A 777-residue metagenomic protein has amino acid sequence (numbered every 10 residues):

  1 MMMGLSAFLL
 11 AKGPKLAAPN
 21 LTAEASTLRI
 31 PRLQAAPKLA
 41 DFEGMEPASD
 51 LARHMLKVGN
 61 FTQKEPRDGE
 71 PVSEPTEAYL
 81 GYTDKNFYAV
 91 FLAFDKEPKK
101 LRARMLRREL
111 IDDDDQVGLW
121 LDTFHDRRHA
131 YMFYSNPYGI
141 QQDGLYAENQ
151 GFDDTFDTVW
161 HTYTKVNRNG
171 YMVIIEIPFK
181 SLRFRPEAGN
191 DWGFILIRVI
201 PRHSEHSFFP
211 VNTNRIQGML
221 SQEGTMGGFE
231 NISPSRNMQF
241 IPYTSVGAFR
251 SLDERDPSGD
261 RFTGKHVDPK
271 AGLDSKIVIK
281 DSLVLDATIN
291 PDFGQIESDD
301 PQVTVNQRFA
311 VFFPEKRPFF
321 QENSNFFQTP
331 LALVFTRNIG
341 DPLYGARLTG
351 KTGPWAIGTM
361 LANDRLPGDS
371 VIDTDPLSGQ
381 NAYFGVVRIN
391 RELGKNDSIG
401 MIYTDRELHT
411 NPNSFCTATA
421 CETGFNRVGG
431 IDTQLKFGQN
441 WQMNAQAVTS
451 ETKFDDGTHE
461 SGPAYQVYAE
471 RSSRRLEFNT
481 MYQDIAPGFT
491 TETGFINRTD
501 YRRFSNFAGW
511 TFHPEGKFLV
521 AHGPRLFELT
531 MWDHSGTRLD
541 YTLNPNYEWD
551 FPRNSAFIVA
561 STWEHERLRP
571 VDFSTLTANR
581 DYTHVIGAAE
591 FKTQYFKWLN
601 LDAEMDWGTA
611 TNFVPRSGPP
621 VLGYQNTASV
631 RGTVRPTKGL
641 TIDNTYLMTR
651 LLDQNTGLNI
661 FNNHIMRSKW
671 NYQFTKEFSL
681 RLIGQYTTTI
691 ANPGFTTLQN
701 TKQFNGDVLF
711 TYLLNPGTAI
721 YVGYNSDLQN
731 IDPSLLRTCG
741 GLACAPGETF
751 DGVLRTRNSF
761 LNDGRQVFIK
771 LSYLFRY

Functional and structural regions predicted by a protein language model:
M1-A7: Bacterial N-terminal signal peptides
A11-E392, S398-M401: Structural preference for beta-rich elements and adjacent junctions enriched in aromatics
K85-F87, H129, Y171, A188-W192 (+16 more regions): Outer-envelope beta-barrel architecture signal
S204-F208, E254, E297-V305, V371 (+7 more regions): Outer-membrane beta-barrel and related beta-rich outer-membrane complex signature in Gram-negative bacteria
T213-S233, D369-G429, Q434-Q439, F557-T627 (+1 more regions): Outer-membrane beta-barrel transmembrane domain signature of Gram-negative proteins, especially the mid-to-C-terminal
S233-L285, F384-K453, P514, G523-R525 (+6 more regions): Surface-exposed extracellular loop regions of Gram-negative outer-membrane beta-barrel proteins
F262-H266, V284, F293-L539, N544-Y547 (+2 more regions): Catalytic-domain carbohydrate-binding cleft regions of carbohydrate-active enzymes
D341, Q446-K453, G457-Y777: Exposed, low-structure sequence patches enriched in small/polar residues
